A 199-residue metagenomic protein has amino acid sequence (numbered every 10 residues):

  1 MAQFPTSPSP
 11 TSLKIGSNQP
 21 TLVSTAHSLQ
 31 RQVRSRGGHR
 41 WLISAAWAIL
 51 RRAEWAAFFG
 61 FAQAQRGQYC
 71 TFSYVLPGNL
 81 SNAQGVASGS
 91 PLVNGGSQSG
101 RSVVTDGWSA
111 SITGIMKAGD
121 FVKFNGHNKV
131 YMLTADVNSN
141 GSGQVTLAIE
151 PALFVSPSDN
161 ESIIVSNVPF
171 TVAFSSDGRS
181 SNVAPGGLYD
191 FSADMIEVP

Functional and structural regions predicted by a protein language model:
M1-P199: Extracellular/virion structural assembly segments
